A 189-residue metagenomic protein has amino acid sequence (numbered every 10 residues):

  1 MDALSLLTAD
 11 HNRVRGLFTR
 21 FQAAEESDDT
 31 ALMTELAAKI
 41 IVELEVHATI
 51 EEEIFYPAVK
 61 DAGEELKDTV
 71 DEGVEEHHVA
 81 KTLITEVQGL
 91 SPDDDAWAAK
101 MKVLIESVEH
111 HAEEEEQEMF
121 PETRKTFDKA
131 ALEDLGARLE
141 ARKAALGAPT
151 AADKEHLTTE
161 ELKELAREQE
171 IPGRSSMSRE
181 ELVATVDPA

Functional and structural regions predicted by a protein language model:
M1-A189: Small-residue-biased structural context
